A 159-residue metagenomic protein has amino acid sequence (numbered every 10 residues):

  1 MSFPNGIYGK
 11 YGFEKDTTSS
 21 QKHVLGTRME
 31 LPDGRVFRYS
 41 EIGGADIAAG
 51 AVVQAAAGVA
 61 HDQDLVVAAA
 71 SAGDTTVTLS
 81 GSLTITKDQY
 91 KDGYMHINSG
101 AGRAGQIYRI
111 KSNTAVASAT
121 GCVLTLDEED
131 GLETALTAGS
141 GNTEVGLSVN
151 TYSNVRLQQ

Functional and structural regions predicted by a protein language model:
M1-A68, R156-Q159: N-terminal low-complexity, intrinsically disordered "leader/linker" segments enriched in small/polar and basic residues
T17, Q63-L65, T75, T114 (+3 more regions): Short linear motifs in intrinsically disordered/low-complexity regions
G26-T27, V123-Q159: Cys-His-centered catalytic/binding microenvironment captured across papain-like cysteine peptidases and homologous
I42-I47, V52-H61, S80-C122, V145-Q158: Ser/Thr/Gly-rich low-complexity blocks that favor extended beta-strand/coil architectures
D64-A70, R103, Y108-A117, D127-N142: N-terminal, intrinsically disordered, small/polar-rich Type III/flagellar export signal
D74-I85, L124-E133: Short alpha-helix capping/helix-loop boundary micro-motifs
